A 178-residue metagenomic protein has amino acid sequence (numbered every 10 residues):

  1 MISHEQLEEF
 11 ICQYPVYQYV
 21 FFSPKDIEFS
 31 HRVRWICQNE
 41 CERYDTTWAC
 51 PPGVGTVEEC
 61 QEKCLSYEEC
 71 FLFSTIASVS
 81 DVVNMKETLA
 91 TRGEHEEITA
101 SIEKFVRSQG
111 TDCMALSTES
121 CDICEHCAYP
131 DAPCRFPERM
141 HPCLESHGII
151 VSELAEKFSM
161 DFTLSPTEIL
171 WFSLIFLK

Functional and structural regions predicted by a protein language model:
M1-F22: TRNA-binding/sensing appendages of the translation machinery
Y17-T47, P52-K178: Catalytic cores of enzyme domains
